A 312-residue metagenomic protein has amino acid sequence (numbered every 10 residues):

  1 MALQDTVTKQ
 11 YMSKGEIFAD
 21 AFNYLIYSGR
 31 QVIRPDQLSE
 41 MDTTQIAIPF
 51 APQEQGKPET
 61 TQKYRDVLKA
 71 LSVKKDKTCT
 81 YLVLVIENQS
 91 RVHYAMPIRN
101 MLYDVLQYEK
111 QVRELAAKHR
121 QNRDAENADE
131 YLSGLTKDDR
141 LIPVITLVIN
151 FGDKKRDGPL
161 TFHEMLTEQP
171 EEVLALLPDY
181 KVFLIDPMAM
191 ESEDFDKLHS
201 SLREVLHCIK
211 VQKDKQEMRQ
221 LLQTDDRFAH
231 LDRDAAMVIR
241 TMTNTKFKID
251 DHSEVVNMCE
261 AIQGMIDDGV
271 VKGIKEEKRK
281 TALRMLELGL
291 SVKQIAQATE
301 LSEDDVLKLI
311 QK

Functional and structural regions predicted by a protein language model:
M1-K312: Elongated, amphipathic alpha-helical interaction scaffolds
